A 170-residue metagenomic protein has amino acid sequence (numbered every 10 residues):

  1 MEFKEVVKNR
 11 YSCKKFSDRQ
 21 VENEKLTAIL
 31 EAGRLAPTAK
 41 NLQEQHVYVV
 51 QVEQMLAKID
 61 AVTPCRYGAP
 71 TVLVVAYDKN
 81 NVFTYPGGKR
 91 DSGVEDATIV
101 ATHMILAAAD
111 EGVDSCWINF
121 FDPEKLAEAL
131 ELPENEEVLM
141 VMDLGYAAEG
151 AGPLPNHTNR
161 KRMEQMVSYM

Functional and structural regions predicted by a protein language model:
F3-Q20, K25, V141-M170: C-terminal helix-cap and adjacent tail motif
K15-F16, H46, D114-W117: Short catalytic-loop micro-motif centered on adjacent basic/acidic residues
K25-E31, L35-V100: Glycine/small-residue-rich phosphate/adenosyl-binding loop
R66-V72, E131-P153: A glycine-rich helix N-cap at a beta->alpha junction
Y77, F120, Y146: Short secondary-structure boundary segments
L106-A109: Short hydrophobic alpha-helices that are characteristic scaffold elements of the AMP-binding
V113-K125: GST superfamily/GST-like fold recognition
